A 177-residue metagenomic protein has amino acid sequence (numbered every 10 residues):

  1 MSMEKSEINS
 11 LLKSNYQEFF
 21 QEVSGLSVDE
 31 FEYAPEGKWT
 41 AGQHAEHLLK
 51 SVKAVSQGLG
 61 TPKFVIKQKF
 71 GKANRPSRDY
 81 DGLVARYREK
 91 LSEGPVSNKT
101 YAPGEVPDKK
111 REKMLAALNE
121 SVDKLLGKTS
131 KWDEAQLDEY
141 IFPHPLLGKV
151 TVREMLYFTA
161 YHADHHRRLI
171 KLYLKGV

Functional and structural regions predicted by a protein language model:
M1-E7, Q57-A117, V177: Short, helix-capping/interhelical loops that line the mouth of catalytic, cofactor-, or ligand-binding pockets
S2-K38: An N-terminal domain-cap segment
S2-Q17, T61, V96, E112-E120 (+3 more regions): Domain-scale detector for complete catalytic domains at protein termini or as standalone homologs
E4, D29, P103, K109-K110 (+2 more regions): Residue-level detector of alpha-helix boundaries and kinks
L12, G37, A41, A45-L48 (+3 more regions): Hydrophobic alpha-helical segments and helix-packing faces
F19-Q21, L118-S121, L125-K128: Amphipathic alpha-helical packing segments from all-alpha helical-bundle domains
Q21-V28, S92-T100, E134-F142: Short alpha-helical hairpin
F31-A85, K124, S130-V177: Short, contiguous alpha-helical
